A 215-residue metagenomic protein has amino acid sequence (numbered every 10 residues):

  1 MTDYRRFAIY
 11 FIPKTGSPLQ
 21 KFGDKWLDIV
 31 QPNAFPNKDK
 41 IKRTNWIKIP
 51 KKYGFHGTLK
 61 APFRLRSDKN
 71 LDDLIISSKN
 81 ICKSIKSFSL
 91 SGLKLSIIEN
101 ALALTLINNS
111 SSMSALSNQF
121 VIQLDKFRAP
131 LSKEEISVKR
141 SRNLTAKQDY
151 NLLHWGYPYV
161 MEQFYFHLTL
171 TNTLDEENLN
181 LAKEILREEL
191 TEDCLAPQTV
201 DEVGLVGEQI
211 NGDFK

Functional and structural regions predicted by a protein language model:
M1-I98, S111, A115-C194, I210-K215: Basic, often amphipathic N-terminal segments
L190, T199-E208: Low-complexity, intrinsically disordered Gly/Pro/Thr-rich segments
